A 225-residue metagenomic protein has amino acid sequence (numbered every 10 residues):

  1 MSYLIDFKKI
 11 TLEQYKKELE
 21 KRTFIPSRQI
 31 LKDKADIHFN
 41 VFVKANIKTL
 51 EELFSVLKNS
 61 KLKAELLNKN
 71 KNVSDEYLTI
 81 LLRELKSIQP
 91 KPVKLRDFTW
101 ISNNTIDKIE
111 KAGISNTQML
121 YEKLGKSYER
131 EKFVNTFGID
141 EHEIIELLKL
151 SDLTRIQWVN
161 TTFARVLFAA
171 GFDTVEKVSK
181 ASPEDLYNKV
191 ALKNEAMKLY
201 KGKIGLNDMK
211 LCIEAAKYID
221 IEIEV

Functional and structural regions predicted by a protein language model:
M1-V56, S60-V225: C-terminal extensions
